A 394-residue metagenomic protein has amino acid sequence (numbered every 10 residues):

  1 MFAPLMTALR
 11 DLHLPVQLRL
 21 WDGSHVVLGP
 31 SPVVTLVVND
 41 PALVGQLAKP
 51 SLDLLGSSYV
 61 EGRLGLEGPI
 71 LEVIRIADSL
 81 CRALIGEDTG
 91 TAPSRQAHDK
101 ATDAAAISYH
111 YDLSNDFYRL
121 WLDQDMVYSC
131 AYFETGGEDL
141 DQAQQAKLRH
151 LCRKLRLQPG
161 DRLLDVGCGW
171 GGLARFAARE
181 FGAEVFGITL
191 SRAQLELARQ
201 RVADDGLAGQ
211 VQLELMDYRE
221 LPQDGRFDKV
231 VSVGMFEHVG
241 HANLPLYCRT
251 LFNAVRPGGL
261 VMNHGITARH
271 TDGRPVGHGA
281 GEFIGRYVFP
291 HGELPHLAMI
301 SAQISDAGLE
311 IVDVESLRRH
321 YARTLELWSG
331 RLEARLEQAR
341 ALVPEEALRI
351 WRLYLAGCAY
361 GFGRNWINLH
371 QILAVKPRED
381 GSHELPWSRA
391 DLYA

Functional and structural regions predicted by a protein language model:
M1-E138, Q142-Q144, H150: Feature captures hydrophobic
L151, V230-G234: Hydrophobic beta-strand segment of the Class I
W170-F181: Conserved SAM-binding loop of SAM-dependent methyltransferases across substrates and taxa, primarily the Class I
A198-R199: Conserved SAM-binding loop
R219-V230: A short acidic, Gly/Pro-enriched loop at the edge of an enzyme's catalytic core that lines a small-molecule cofactor
P245-P257: A short glycine-rich, Lys/Arg-flanked "PGG" loop and its adjoining helix->strand segment in the class I
G258-I266: Conserved beta-strand signature within the Rossmann-like core of class I S-adenosyl-L-methionine
I266-G381, R389-Y393: Substrate-binding/catalytic lobe of Class I Rossmann-like enzymes that use SAM or dcSAM, i.e., the mid-to-C-terminal
